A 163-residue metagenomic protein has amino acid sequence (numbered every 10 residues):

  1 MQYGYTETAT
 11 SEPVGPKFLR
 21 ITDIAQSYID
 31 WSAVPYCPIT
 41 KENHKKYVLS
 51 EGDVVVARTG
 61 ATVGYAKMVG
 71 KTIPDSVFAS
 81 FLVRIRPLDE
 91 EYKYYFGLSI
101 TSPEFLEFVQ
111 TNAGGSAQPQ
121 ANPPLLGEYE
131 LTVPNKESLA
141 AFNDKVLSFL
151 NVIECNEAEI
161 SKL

Functional and structural regions predicted by a protein language model:
M1-A9, K17, T22-D53, V69-K71: Sequence-specific dsDNA recognition surfaces
Q2, L106, Q118-Q120: Glutamine-centric residue-chemistry signal
S11-E12, S76: Extracellular/periplasmic catalytic domains that process cell-envelope and extracellular macromolecules
R20-I21, H44-F105, G114, N122-L126: A short beta-sheet element
S27, Y65-A66, F108-V109: Residues that scaffold the ATP/ADP-binding catalytic core of kinase and kinase-like folds
E90-E91, L98-S99, L106-G115, L125-K162: Amphipathic alpha-helical coiled-coil/heptad-repeat segments
